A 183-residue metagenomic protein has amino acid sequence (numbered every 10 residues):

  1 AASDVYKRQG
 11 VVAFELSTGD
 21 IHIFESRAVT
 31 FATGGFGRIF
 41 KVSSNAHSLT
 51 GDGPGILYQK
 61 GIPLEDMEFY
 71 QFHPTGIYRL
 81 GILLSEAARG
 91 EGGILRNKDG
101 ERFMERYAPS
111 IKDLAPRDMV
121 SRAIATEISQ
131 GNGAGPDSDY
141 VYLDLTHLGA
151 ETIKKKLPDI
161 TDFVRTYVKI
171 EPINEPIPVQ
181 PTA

Functional and structural regions predicted by a protein language model:
A1-Y6: Short, small-residue-biased leader/transition segments that mark boundaries at the very start of proteins
F14-L16, R96: A generic structural motif
G19, F36-R38, Q71: Glycine-rich nucleotide phosphate-binding loop and flanking beta-alpha elements of Rossmann-like dinucleotide-binding
G19-A28: Core beta-strand elements of the Rossmann-like FAD/NAD(P) dinucleotide-binding domain in flavoenzyme oxidoreductases
A28, A32-G37: Glycine-/small-residue-rich beta->alpha transition segments that form the dinucleotide
I39-I56, K60: A conserved FAD-binding loop/helix module that cradles the flavin
I56, I62-V179: An anion/pyrophosphate-binding glycine-rich loop and adjacent beta-alpha core in soluble alpha-beta enzymes
